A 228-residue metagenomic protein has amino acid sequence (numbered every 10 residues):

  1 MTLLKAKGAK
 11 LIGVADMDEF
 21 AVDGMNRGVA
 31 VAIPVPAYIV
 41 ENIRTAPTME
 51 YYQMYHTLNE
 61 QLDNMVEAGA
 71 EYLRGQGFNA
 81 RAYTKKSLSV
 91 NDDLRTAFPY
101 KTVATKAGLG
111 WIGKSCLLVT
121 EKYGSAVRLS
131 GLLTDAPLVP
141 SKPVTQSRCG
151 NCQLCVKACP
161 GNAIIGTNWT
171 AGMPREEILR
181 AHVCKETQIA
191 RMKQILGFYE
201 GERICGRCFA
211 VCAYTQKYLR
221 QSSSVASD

Functional and structural regions predicted by a protein language model:
M1-N64: Non-catalytic, usually N-terminal nucleic-acid engagement modules in DNA/RNA processing proteins
F20-D23, T57-D228: Catalytic cores of enzyme domains
